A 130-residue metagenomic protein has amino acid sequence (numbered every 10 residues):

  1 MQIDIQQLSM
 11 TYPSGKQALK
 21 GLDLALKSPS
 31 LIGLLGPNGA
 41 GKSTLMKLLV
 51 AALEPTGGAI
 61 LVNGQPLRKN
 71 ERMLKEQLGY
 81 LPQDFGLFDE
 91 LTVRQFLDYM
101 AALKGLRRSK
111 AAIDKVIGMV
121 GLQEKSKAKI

Functional and structural regions predicted by a protein language model:
M1-I5, S9-G21, S28, N70-E71: A short, flexible loop at the N-terminus of ABC-type nucleotide-binding domains that lies
Y12-S14, V62, K104: Conserved A-loop
I32-G33: Short beta-strand immediately N-terminal to the Walker A/P-loop
P37-G41: Walker A (P-loop) phosphate-binding loop of ABC-type ATPase nucleotide-binding domains
V50: Helix-to-loop junction immediately C-terminal to a conserved catalytic motif
G58-K69, M73-L74: Conserved ABC transporter NBD signature motif
D98, A102-K125: Conserved ABC ATPase "signature" region
